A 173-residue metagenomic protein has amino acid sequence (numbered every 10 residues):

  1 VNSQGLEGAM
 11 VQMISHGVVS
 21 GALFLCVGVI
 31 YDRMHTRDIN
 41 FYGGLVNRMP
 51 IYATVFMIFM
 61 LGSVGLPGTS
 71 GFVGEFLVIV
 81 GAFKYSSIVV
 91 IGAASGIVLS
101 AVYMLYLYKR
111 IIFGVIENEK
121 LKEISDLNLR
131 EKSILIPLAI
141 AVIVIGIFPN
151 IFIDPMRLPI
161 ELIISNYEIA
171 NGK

Functional and structural regions predicted by a protein language model:
V1-S125: Functional transmembrane alpha-helices
M49-I51, M104-K173: Cytoplasmic/organellar membrane-interface segments at the starts of transmembrane helices in multi-pass inner-membrane
